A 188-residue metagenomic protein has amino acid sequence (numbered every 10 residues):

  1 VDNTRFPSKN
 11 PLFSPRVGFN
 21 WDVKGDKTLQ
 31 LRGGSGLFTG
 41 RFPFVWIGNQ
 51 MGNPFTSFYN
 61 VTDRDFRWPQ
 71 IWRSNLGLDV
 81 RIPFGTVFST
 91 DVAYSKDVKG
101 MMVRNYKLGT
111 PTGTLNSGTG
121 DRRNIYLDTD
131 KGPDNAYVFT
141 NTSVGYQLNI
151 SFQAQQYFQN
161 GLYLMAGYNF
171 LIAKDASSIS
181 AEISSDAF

Functional and structural regions predicted by a protein language model:
V1, D91-K96, Y146-Y163, G167-N169: Face-selective signature of the C-terminal outer-membrane beta-barrel domain
D2-V138, S143: Solvent-exposed loop/turn elements at secondary-structure boundaries
G18, F38, Y157, N169-L171: Short glycine-rich beta-strand segments
V144-Y146, Y163-F188: C-terminal extracellular loops and terminal segments of Gram-negative outer membrane beta-barrel proteins
